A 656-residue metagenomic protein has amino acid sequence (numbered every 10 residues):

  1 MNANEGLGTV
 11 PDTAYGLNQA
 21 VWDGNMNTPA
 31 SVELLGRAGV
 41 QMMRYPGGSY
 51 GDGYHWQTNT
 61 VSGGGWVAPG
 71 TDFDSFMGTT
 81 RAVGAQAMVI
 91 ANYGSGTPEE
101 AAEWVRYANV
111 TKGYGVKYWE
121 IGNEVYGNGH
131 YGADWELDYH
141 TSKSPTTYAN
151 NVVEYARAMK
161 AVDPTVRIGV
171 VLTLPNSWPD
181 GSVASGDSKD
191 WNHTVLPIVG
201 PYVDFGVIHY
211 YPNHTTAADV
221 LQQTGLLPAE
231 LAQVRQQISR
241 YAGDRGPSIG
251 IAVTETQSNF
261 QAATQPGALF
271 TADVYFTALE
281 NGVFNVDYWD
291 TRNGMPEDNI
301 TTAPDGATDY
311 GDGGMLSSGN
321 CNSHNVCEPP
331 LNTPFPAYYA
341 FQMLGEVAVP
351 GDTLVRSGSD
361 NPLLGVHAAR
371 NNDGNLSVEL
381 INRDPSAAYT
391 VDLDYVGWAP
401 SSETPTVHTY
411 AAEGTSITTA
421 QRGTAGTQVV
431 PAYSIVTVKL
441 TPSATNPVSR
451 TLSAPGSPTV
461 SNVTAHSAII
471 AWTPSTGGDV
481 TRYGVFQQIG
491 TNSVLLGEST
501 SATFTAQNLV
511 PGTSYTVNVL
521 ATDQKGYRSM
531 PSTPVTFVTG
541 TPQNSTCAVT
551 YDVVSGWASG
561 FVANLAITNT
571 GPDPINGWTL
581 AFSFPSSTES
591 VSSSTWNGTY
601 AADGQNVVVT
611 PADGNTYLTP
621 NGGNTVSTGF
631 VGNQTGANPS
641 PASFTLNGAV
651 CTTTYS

Functional and structural regions predicted by a protein language model:
M1-P201: N-terminal catalytic cores of secreted or lumenal carbohydrate-active enzymes
S144-Y275, E280-N281: Noncatalytic carbohydrate-binding groove/subsite architecture in carbohydrate-active enzymes
V253, S258-Q342, E346, D352-G365: Aromatic/acidic polysaccharide-binding cleft in carbohydrate-active enzymes
D360-A399, K439, A558, L565-N569 (+1 more regions): Carbohydrate-binding surface patches
I381-S449: C-terminal beta-sandwich/jelly-roll accessory domains of carbohydrate-active enzymes
P447-D479, P511, K525-P542: Pro/Thr/Ser/Gly-rich low-complexity, intrinsically disordered linker/stalk tracts
S475-I489: Solvent-exposed loop/turn segments flanking beta-strands in beta-repeat/beta-sandwich domains
A506-R528: Beta-strand-rich modules
